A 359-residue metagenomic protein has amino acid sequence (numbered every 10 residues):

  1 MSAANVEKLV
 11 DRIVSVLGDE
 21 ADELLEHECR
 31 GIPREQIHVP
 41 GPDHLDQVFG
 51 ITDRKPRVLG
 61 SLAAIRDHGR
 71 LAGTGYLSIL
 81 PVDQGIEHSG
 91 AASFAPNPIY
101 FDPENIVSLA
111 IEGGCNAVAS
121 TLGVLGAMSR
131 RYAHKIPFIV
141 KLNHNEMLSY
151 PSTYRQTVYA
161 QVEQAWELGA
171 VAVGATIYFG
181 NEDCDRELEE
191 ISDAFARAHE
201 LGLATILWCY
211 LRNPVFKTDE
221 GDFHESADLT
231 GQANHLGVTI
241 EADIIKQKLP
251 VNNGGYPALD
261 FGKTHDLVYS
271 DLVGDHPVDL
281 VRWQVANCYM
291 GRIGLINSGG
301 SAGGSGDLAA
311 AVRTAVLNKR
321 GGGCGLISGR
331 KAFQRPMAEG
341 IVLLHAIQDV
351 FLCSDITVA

Functional and structural regions predicted by a protein language model:
M1-R130, I356-V358: Alpha/beta catalytic barrel-like cores
I32-P40, A72, G85-V118, G123-I296 (+2 more regions): Alpha/beta enzyme core
T52, G274, G304-S305, M337: Hydrophobic alpha-helical scaffolding
L80-P81, P214, I341: Generic secondary-structure boundary signal with a strong preference for alpha-helix termini
N97-Y100, R330-A338: Short, flexible active-site recognition loops that position polar ligands and cofactors
F179-N181, S301-G303, A332-Q334: Short histidine/acidic/glycine/proline-rich micro-motifs that form metal- and phosphate-coordinating active-site loops
L295-S301, S328-K331: Glycine-rich beta-strand-to-loop/alpha-helix junction loops that act as flexible
G321-G322, F333-A359: C-terminal helical cap(s) of enzyme catalytic domains, especially alpha/beta-barrels
